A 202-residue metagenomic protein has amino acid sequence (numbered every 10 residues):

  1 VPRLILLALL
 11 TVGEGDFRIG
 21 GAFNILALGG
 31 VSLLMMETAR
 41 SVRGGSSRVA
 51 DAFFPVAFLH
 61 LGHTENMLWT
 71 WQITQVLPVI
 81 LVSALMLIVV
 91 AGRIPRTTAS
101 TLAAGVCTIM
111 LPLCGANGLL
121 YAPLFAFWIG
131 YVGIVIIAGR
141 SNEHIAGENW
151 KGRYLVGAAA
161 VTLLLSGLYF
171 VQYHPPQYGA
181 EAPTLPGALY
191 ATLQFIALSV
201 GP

Functional and structural regions predicted by a protein language model:
V1-I19, S166-P202: Membrane-lumen/periplasm interface segments of multi-pass, membrane-embedded glycan/lipid transferases
I19-F23, T64-T74: Membrane-embedded glycan-lipid processing machinery
A22-G45, A84-I88: Transmembrane-helix motifs of polytopic, lipid-linked glycan transferases
G29, F58, V76-L87, A104 (+1 more regions): Alpha-helical transmembrane segments of multi-pass membrane proteins
A39-H60, I80: Transmembrane-helix signature of polytopic, membrane-embedded enzymes that assemble or transfer cell-envelope glycans
F53, Q75-P95, V132-V135: Specific aromatic-rich, kink-prone transmembrane helix
A99-A126: Membrane-interface alpha helices of multi-pass inner-membrane proteins
Y121-S166: Perimembrane helix-loop-helix junctions
